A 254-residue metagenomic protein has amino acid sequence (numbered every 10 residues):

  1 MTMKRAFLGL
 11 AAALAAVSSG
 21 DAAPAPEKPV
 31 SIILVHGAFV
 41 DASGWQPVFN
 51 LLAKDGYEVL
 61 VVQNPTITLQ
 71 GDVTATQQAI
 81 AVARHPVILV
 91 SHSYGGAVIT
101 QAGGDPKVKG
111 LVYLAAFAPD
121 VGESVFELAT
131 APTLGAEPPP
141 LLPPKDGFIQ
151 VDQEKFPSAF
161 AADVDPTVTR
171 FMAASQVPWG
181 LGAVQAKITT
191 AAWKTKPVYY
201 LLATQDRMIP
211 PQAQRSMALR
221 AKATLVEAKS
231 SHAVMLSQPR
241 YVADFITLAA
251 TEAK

Functional and structural regions predicted by a protein language model:
A11-G20: Hydrophobic h-region of N-terminal signal peptides that target proteins for export in Gram-negative bacteria
A25-H85: Active-site catalytic motif of lipid deacylating hydrolases and related acyltransferases
V90-G95, I99: Gly/Ala-rich beta-loop-alpha elbow adjacent to hydrolase catalytic centers
K107-V108, V112-Q153, G180: Flexible "cap/lid" loop of the alpha/beta hydrolase fold
F171-A192, T204: Active-site nucleophile elbow and catalytic-triad environment of alpha/beta-hydrolase enzymes
Y200-L202: Short beta-strand/loop motif that positions the catalytic acidic residue of the alpha/beta-hydrolase fold
T204-S230, A249: Conserved loop-alpha-helix segment in the C-terminal half of the alpha/beta-hydrolase fold that carries the catalytic
V226-K254: Catalytic active-site module of serine/aspartate enzymes centered on a nucleophile-bearing elbow/loop
